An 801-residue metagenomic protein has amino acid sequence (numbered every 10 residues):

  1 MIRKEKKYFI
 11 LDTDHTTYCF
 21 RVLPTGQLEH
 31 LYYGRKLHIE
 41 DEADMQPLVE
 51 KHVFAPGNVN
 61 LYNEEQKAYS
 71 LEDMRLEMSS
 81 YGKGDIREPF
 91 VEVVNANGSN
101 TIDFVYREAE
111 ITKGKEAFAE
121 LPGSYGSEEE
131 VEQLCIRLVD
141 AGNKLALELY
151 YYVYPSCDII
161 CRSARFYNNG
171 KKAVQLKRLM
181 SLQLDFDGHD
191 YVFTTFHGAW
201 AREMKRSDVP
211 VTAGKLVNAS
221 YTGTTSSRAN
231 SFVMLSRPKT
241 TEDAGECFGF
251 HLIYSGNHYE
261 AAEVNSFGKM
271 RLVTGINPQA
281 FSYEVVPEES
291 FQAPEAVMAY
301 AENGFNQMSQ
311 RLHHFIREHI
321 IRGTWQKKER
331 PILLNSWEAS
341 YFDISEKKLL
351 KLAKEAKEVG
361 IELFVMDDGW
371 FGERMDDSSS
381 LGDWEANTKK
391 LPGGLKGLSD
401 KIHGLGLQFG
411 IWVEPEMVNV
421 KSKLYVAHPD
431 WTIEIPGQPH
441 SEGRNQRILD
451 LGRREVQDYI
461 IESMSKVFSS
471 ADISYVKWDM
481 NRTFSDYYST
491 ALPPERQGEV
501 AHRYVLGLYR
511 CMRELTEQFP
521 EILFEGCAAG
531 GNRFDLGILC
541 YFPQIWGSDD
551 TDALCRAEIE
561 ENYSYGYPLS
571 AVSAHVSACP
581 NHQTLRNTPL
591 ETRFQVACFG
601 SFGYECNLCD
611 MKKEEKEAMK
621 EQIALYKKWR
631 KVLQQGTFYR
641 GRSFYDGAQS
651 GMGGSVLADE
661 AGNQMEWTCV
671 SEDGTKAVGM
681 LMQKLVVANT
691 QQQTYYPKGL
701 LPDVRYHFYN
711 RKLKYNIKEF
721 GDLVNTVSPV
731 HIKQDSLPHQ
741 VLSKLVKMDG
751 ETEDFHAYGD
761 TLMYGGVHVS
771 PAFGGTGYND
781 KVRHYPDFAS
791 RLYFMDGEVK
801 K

Functional and structural regions predicted by a protein language model:
K7-D14, Y18, L28-E263, Q279 (+1 more regions): Polysaccharide-binding surfaces and accessory modules of carbohydrate-active proteins
E92-V94, S99-E108, Y283-E302, D787-D796: Short Pro-Gly-centered flexible turn/kink motifs
V233-M234, E242, M652-P702: Carbohydrate-binding surface patches
E329-P331, E338-F342, N387-T388, Q408 (+2 more regions): Active-site-adjacent "subsite" loops/lids of carbohydrate-active enzymes
L333-K347, S378-G393, E442-I461, P493-G507 (+1 more regions): The substrate-binding groove and active-site-proximal loops of carbohydrate-active enzymes, especially glycoside
K348-F371: Catalytic domains of carbohydrate-active enzymes, especially glycoside hydrolases
N419, Y425-D458, H502-D610: Glycan-recognition surfaces
L685-K801: C-terminal beta-sandwich/jelly-roll accessory domains of carbohydrate-active enzymes
